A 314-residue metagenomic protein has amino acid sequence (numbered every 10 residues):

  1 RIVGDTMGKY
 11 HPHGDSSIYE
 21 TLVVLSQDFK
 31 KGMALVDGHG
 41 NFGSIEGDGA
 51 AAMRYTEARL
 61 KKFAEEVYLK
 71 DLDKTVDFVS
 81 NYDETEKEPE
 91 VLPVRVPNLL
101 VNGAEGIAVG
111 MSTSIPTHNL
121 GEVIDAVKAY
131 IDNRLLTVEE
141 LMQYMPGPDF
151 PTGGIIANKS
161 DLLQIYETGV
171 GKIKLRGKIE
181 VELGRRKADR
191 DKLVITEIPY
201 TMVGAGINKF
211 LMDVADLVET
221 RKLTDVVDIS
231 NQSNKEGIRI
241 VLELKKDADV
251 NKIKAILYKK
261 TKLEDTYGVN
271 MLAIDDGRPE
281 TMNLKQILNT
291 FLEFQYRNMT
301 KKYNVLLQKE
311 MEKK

Functional and structural regions predicted by a protein language model:
R1-K174, R239-V241: Catalytic phosphate-handling regions of large nucleic-acid enzymes and associated NTPases
E105, M111-K314: C-terminal interaction appendages of subunits in large macromolecular complexes
